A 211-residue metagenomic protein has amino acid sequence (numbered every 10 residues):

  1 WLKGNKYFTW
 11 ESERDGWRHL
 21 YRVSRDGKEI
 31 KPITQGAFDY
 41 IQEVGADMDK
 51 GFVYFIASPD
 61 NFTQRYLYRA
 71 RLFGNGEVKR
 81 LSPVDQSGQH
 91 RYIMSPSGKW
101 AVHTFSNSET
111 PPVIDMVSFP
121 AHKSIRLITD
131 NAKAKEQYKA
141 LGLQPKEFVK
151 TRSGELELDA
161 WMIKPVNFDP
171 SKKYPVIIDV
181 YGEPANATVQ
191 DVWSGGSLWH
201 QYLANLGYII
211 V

Functional and structural regions predicted by a protein language model:
W1-K3, S12-E13, V23-D49, A57-D60 (+3 more regions): Multi-bladed beta-propeller domains
L2-N5, G16-W17, D49, S97 (+2 more regions): Short, well-ordered loop/turn elements at secondary-structure boundaries
Y7-T9, G51-V53, A101: Hydrophobic beta-strand positions that form the internal "hydrophobic ladder" of WD40/Gbeta-like beta-propeller blades
T9, Y21, H200-A204: Short, well-ordered alpha-helical packing segments
G16-Y21, F62-Y68, E109-M116: Structural motif
V44, Y66, Q190: Short conserved micro-motifs at the rims of enzyme active sites and ligand-binding pockets
S82-P83, Q89-V211: Serine-hydrolase catalytic core recognition
